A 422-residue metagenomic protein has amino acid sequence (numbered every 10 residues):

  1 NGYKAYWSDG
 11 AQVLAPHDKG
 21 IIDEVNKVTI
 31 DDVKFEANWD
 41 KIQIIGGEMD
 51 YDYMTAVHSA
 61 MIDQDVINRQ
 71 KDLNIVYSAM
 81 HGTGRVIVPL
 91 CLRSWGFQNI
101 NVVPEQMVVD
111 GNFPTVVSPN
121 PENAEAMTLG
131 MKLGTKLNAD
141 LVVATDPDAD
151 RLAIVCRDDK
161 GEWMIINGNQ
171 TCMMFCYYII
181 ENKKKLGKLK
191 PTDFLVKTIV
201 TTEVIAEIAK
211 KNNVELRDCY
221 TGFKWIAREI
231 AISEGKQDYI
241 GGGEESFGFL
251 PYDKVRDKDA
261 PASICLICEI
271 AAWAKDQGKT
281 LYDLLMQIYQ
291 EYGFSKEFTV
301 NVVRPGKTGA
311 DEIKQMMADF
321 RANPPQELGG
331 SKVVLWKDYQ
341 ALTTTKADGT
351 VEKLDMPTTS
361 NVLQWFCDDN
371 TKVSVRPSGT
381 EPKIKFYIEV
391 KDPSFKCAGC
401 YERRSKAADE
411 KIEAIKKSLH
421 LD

Functional and structural regions predicted by a protein language model:
N1-I30, P119-A144, A149, M173-I179 (+3 more regions): Phosphate/diphosphate-binding loops
N1-W7, V88, D150-Q170, I205: Short Gly/Thr/Asp-enriched flexible loops that form oxyanion-binding sites at enzyme active sites
G2-L129, L133-G134: Gly/Ser/Thr-enriched, mixed-charge loops and adjacent short helices that form phosphate/oxyanion-binding elements
A11-A15, G161-I180, A262-L266: Gly/Ser/Thr-rich active-site loops/lids in small-molecule metabolic enzymes that frequently grip phosphoryl groups
L14-P16, G84-I87, G111-N112, L152-A153 (+5 more regions): Short helix/loop capping segments that flank catalytic or ligand/cofactor-binding pockets
V57-M61, Q70-V88, L92, G96-Q98 (+7 more regions): Long hydrophobic segments that form regular secondary structure
T83, I87, C91-E105, P114-V117 (+8 more regions): Non-catalytic terminal/interface segments that mediate subunit docking, oligomerization, and allosteric communication
T135, A139-L141, T145, E162-M164 (+4 more regions): Phosphate-binding and adjacent anionic-ligand microenvironments
